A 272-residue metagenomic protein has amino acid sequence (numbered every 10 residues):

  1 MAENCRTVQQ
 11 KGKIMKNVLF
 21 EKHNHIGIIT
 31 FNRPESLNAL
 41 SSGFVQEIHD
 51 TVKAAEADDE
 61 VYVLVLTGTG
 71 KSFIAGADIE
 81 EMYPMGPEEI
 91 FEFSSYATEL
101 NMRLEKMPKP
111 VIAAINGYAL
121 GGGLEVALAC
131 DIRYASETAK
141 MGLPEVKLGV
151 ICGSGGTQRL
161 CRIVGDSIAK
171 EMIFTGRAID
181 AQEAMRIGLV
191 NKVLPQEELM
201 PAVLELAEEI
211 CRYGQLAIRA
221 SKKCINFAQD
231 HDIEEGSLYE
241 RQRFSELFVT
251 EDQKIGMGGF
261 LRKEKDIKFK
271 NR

Functional and structural regions predicted by a protein language model:
V8-T69, M102: Conserved CoA-thioester-binding segment of acyl-CoA-metabolizing enzymes
K11-N32, R177-E209, R219-A228, G256-R272: Amphipathic alpha-helical segments at domain termini/boundaries
I29, R33, E47-I48, L66 (+7 more regions): Terminal peptide-recognition signature
G43-E47, Y96, R103, A202 (+2 more regions): Charged catalytic carboxylate motif
Q46, D50, E60, G68-R103 (+2 more regions): Glycine- (often His-adjacent) and acidic-residue-rich active-site loop that binds/positions the CoA thioester
R103-L216, V249-T250, I255-G258: Crotonase-fold acyl-CoA enzyme core
